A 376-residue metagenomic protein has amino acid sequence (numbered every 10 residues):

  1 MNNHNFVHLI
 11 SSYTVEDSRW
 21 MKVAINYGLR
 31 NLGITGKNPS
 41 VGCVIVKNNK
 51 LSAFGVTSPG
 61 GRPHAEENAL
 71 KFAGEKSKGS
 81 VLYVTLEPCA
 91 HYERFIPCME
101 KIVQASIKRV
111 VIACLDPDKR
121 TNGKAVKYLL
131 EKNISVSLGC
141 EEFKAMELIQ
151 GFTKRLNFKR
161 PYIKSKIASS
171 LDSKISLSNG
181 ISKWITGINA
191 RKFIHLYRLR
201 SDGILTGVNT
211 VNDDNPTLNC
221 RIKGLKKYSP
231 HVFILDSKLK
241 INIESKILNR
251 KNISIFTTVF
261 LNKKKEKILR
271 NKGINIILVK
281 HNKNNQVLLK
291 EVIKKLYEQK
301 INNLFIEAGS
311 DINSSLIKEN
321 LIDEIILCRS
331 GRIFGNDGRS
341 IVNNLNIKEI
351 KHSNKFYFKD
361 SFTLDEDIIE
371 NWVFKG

Functional and structural regions predicted by a protein language model:
N2-N31, G36-N38, Y162-G376: Enzymes that bind and transform nitrogen-containing heteroaromatic metabolites
M21, I25, P39-S40, S52 (+3 more regions): Hydrophobic alpha-helical segments
G33-T35, V126, E141-A168: Proteins enriched for Cys/Gly/acidic motifs involved in redox and nucleic-acid/cofactor modification
T35-N49: N-terminal glycine-rich anion-binding loops that anchor highly charged ligand groups
S40, V44, I112, I306: Short beta-strand segments at enzyme active-site cores
C43, T121-N122, E147-I149, T217 (+2 more regions): Short Asp/Glu-rich motifs
I45-A145, H231, I317: Zn2+-dependent cytidine deaminase-like catalytic core
H64, E93, R120-T121, E147 (+4 more regions): Residues that form or flank phosphate/diphosphate-binding pockets in enzymes that use nucleotide phosphates
